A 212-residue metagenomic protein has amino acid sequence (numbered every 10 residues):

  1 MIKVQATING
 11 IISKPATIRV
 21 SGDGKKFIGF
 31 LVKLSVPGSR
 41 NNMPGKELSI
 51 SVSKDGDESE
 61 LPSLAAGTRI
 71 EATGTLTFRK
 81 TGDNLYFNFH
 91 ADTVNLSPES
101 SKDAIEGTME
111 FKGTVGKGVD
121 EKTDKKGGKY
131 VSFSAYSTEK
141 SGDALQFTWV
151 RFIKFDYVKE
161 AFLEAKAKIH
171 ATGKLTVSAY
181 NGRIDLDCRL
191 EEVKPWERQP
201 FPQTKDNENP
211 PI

Functional and structural regions predicted by a protein language model:
M1-Q5, N9, A16-K26, G38-G45 (+3 more regions): Acidic, gly/ser/pro-rich intrinsically disordered tails
I11, L31-K33, T73-T75, K112-T114 (+2 more regions): Residue-level recognition of well-ordered beta-strand positions that form the cores of beta-sheet-rich folds across
G29-L31, A72, F89-A91, A171 (+1 more regions): Extended beta-sheet lipid-handling architectures
K33-D55: A surface-exposed loop-and-adjacent beta-strand signature within N-terminal beta-sandwich domains that mediate ligand
E47-S49, D57-T68, T75: Long, contiguous interaction/targeting segments characteristic of exported/extracellular or secretory-pathway proteins
K54-D57, K80: Short N-terminal helix-initiation segments at or just after the protein's N-terminus
G67-T81, A167-Y180: Flexible glycine-rich surface loops and low-complexity tracts that mediate binding to linear polymers
L76-S101: Short, structured interface segments
